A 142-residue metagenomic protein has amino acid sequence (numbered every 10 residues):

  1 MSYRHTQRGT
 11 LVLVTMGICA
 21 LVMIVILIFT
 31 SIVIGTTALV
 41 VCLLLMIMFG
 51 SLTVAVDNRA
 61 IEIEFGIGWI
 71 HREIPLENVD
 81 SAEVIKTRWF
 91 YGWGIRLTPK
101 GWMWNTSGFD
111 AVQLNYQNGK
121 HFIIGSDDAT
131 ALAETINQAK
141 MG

Functional and structural regions predicted by a protein language model:
M1-F29, M103, F109-A111, H121 (+1 more regions): N-terminal membrane-targeting/pre-transmembrane regions
I18-C19, A38-V41: Hydrophobic alpha-helical membrane segments, chiefly transmembrane helices and signal peptide h-regions, characterized
T30-L39: Short, aromatic-rich membrane-interface segments at the entry and exit of alpha-helical transmembrane domains
L44-A60, E64-F65: Transmembrane-cytosolic junction motif
G50, E64-D128: Non-transmembrane, membrane-adjacent beta-strand/coil modules in membrane-associated proteins and peripheral
D128-G142: Cytosol-/stroma-facing membrane-proximal "stalk/adaptor" domains immediately downstream of transmembrane anchors
